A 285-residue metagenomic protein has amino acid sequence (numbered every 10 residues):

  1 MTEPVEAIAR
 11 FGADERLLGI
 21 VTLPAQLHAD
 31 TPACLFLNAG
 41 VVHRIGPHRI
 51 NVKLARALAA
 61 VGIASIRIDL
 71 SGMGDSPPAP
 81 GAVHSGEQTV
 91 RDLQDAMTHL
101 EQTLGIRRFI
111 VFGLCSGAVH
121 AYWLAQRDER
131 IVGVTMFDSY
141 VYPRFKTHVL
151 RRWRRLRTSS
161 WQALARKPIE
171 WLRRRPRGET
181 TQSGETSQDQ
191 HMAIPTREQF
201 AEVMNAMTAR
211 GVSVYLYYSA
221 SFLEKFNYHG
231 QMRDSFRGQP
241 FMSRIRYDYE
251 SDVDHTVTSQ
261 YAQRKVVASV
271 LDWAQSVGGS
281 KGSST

Functional and structural regions predicted by a protein language model:
M1-P32, S259: N-terminal cap/lid segment of alpha/beta-hydrolase-fold proteins
D14, P24-D69, E224: Short, surface-exposed "cap/lid" segments of acyl-processing enzymes
V41, L70-D75, V141, D254: Alpha/beta-hydrolase active-site loop signature
L58, L124-A125: Aromatic pocket-lining residues of Rossmann-like dinucleotide-binding sites
M73-L104: Catalytic nucleophile-loop/oxyanion-hole region of alpha/beta-hydrolase and closely related hydrolase-like folds
I110-G113, F137: Short beta-strand immediately N-terminal to the catalytic nucleophile in serine-hydrolase-like folds
F112-G117, A121: Gly/Ala-rich beta-loop-alpha elbow adjacent to hydrolase catalytic centers
R130-V267, W273: The alpha/beta-hydrolase serine catalytic core
